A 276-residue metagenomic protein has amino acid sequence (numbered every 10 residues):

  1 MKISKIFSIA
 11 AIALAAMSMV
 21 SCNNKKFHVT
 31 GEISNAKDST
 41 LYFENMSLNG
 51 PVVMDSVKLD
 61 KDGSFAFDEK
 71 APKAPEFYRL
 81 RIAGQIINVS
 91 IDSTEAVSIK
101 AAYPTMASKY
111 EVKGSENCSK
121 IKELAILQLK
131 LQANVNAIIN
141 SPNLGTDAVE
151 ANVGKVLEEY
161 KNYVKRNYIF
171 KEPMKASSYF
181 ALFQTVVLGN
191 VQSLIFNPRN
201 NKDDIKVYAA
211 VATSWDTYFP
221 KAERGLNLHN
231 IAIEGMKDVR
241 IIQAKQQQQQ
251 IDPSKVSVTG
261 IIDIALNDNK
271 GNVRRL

Functional and structural regions predicted by a protein language model:
M1-A10: Bacterial N-terminal signal peptides that target proteins for export
M17-S21: C-terminal motif of bacterial Sec signal peptides marking the signal peptidase cleavage site
C22-K171: A non-transmembrane, solvent-exposed segment enriched in polar/low-complexity residues
K165-F170, L182, A212-D216: Amphipathic alpha-helical segments within well-ordered protein domains
P173-L194: Amphipathic alpha-helical repeat scaffolds of TPR domains
L188-K206: Short coil/linker segments at helix-helix boundaries
V207-R274: N-proximal helix/coil linker or "cap" segments that precede and/or mark the start of modular domains
